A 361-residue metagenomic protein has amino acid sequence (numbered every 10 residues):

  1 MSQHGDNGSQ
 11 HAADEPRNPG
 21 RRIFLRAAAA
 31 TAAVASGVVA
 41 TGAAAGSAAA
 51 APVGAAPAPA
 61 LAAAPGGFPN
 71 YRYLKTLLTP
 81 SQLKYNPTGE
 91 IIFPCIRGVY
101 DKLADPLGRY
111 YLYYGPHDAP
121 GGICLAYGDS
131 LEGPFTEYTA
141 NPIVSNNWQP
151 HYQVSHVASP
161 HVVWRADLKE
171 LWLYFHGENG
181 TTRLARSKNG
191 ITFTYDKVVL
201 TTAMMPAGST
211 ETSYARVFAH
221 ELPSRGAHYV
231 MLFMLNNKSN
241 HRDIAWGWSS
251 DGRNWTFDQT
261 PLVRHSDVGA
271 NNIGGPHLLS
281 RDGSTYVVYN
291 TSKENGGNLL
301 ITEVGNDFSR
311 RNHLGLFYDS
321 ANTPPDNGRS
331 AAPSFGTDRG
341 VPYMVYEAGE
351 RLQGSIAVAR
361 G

Functional and structural regions predicted by a protein language model:
M1-P19, T31-G37: N-terminal secretory signal peptides
R17-I23, A33-A62: N-terminal twin-arginine translocation
R26-A29: Internal alpha-helical transmembrane segments of multi-pass membrane proteins, especially GPCRs
A56-S155, V163-Y214, F218-N271, S280-D326 (+1 more regions): Beta-rich carbohydrate-recognition and catalytic domains
S330-P333: Extracellular glycan/ECM-engagement signal in secreted proteins
